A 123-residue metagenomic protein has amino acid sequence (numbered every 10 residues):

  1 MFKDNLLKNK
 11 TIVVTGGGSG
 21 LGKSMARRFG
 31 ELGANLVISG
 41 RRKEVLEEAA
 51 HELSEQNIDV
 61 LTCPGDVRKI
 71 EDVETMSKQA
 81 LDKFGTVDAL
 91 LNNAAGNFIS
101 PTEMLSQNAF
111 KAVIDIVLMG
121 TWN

Functional and structural regions predicted by a protein language model:
T11, G16-G20: Conserved glycine-rich cofactor-binding loop
A34-E48: Conserved glycine-rich Rossmann-like NAD(P)H-binding loop of the short-chain dehydrogenase/reductase
L46, V73-A80: A conserved hydrophobic alpha-helix of the Rossmann-fold in NAD(P)-dependent oxidoreductases
P64-M76, Q107: The beta1-alpha1 cofactor-binding region of Rossmann-like NAD(H)/NADP(H)-dependent oxidoreductases
D88-A89, K111: Conserved catalytic-site loops of classical short-chain dehydrogenases/reductases
N93-F98: Conserved NAD(P)H cofactor-binding loop of Rossmann-fold oxidoreductase domains
P101-T102, S106-I114: Substrate-binding pocket helix/loop in short-chain dehydrogenase/reductase
